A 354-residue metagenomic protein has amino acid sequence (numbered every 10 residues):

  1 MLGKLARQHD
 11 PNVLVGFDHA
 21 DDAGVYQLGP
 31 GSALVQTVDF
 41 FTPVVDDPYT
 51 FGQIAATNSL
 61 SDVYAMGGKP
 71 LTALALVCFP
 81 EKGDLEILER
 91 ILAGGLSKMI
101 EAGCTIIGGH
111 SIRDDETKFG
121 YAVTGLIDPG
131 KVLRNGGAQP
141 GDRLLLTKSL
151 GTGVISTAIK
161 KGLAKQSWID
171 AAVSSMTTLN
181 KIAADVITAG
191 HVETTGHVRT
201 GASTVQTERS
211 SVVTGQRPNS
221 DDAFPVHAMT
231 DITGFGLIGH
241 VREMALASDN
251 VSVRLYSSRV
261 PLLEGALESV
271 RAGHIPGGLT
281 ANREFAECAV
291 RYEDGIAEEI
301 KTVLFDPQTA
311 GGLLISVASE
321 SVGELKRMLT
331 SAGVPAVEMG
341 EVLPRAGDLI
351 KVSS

Functional and structural regions predicted by a protein language model:
M1-T200, T204-R209, T214-S354: Helix-biased detector of long, well-ordered alpha-helical tracts
